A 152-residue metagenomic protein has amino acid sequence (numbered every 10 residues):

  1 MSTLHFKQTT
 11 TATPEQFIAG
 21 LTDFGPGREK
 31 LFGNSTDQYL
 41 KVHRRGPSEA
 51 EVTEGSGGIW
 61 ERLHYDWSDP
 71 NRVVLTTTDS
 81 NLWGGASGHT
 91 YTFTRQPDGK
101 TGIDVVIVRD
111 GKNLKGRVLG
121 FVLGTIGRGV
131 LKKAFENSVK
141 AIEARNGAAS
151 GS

Functional and structural regions predicted by a protein language model:
M1-P47: Hydrophobic ligand-binding cavity/cleft-lining segments
T3-H5, G58-L63, G84-T90: Short, surface-exposed coil-to-beta transition loops
T10-A12, S56-I59, D69-N71, N81 (+2 more regions): Beta-strand elements of well-folded, non-transmembrane domains
T11-E15, R45, D66-P70, T92-G102 (+1 more regions): A short, structured loop/turn motif at beta-sheet edges
F17-L21, Y65, L75, I103-V105: Hydrophobic pocket/interface hotspot
T22-G25, G127, L131, F135-G147: Short amphipathic alpha-helical signal-transduction/dimerization elements
T36-L82, N137-S152: Glycine-rich portal/gate segments that line the openings of hydrophobic small-molecule binding cavities
T78-K133: Beta-strand/loop substructures that line and gate deep hydrophobic ligand-binding cavities in soluble
